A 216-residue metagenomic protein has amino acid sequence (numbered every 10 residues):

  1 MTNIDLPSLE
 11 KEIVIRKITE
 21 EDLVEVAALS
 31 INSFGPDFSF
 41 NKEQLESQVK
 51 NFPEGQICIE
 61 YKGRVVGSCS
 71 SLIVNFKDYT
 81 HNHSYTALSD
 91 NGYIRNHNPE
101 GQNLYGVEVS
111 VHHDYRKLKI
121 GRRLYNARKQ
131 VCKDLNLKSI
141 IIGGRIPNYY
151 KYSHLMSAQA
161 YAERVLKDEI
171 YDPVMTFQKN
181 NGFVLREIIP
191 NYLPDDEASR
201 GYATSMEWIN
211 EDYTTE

Functional and structural regions predicted by a protein language model:
E12-E25: A short beta-loop-alpha structural element at the N-terminal edge of CoA-dependent acyl/N-acetyltransferase catalytic
I13, R64-S68, L104: Glycine-rich phosphate/pyrophosphate-binding loop shared by adenosine-nucleotide-utilizing enzymes
K17, A28-N41: Helix-loop element at the rim of GNAT/NAT acetyltransferase active sites that forms part of the acceptor-substrate
G35-K77, H83, L88-R95: Active-site rim helix/loop that mediates acceptor-substrate recognition in acyltransferases
C69-E108, N126, I146-P173, K179 (+1 more regions): Conserved acyl-donor/pantetheine-binding loop and adjacent beta-alpha core of acyl/acetyltransferases and related
F76, T214-T215: Long, contiguous binding/interaction regions
V111-D114: Active-site acidic-Proline motif in GNAT/NAT acetyltransferases
K117-C132, I141-I142: Conserved acetyl-CoA-binding loop-helix of GNAT-fold acetyltransferases
